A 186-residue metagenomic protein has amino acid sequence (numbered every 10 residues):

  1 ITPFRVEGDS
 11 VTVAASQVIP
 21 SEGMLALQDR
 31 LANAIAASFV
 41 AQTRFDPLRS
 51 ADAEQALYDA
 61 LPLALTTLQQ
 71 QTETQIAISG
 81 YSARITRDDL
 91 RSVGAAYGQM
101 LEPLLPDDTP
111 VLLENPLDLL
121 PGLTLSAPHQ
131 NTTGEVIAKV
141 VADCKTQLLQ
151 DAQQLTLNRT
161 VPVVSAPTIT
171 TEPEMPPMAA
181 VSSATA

Functional and structural regions predicted by a protein language model:
F4-D89, E114-D118: Phosphate-binding glycine-rich/basic clefts of nucleotide- and phosphate-handling proteins, predominantly
L65-S183: Helical "lid/coupling" subdomains associated with nucleotide-phosphate turnover
